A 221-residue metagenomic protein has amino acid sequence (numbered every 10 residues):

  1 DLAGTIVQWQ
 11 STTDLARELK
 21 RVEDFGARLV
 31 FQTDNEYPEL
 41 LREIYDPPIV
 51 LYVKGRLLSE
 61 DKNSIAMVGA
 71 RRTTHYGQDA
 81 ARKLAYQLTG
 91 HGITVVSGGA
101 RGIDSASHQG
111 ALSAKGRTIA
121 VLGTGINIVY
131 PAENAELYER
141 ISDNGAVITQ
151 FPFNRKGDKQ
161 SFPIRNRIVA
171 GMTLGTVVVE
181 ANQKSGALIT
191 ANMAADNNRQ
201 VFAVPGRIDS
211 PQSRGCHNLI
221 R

Functional and structural regions predicted by a protein language model:
D1-A16: Helix-hairpin-helix
R17-F25, L29-R221: Glycine-biased, small-residue-rich flexible motifs in mid-sequence functional cores and linkers
